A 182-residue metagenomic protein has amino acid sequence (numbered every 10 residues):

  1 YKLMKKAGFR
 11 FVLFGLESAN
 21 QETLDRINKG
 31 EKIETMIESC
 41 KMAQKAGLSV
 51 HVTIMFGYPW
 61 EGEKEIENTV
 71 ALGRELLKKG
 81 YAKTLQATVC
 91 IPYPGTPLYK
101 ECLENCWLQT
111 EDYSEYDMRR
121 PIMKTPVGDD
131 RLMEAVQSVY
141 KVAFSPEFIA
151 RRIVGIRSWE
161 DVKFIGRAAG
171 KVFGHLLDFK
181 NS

Functional and structural regions predicted by a protein language model:
Y1-E160: A structural motif corresponding to the C-terminal lobe/cap of the Radical SAM core domain
F144-S182: Membrane-proximal basic amphipathic "stem/tether" segments
